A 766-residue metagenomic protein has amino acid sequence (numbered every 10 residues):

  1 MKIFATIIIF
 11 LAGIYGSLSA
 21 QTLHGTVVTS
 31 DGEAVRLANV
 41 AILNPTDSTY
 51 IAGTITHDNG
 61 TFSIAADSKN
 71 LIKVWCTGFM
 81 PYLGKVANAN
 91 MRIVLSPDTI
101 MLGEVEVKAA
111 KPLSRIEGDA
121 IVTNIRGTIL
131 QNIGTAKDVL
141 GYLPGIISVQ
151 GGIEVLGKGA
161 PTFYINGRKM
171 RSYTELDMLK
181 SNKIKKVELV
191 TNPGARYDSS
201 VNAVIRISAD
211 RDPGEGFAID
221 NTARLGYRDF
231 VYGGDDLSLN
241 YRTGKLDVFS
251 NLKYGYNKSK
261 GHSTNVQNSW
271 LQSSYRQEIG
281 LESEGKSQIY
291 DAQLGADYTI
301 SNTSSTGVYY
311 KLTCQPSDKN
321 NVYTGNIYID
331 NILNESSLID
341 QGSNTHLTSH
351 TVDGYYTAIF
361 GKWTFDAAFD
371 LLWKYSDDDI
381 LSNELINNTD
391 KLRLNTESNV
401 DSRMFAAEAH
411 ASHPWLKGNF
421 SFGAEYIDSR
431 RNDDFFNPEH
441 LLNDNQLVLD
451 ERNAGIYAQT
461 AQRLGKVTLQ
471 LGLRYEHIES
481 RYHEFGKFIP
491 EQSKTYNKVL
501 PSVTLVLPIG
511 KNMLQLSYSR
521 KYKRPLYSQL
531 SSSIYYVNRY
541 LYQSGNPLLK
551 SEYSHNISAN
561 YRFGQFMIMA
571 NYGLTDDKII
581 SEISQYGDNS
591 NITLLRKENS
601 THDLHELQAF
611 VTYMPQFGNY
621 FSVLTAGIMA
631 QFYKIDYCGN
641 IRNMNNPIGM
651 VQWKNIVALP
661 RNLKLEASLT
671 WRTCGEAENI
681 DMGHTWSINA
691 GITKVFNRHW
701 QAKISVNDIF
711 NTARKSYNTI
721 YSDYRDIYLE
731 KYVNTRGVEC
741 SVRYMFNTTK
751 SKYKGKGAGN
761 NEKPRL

Functional and structural regions predicted by a protein language model:
A41-L43, W75-F79, N90-I129, V149-Q150 (+2 more regions): Short, acidic, small-residue-rich periplasmic hinge/interaction motif at the N-terminus of Gram-negative outer-membrane
T46-T61: Short, acidic Ser/Thr/Gly-rich low-complexity loop/linker segments typical of extracellular and cell-surface proteins
A89-V94, E104, A136-V139, Y173-T174 (+3 more regions): N-terminal periplasmic accessory domains that precede and gate Gram-negative outer-membrane beta-barrel machines
Y142, R168-G194: Short acidic/polar hinge/loop motifs at secondary-structure boundaries that mediate gating or recognition
S208-A223, H262, V266, Y290-A292 (+6 more regions): Surface-exposed extracellular loop regions of Gram-negative outer-membrane beta-barrel proteins
D291-S317, I339-E484, P508, N512-M513 (+3 more regions): Face-selective signature of the C-terminal outer-membrane beta-barrel domain
M404-E408, N453-I456, S544, K550 (+3 more regions): Outer membrane beta-barrel strand-and-loop segments of large Gram-negative receptors, especially TonB-dependent
V448-E451, E491-K494, Y522-D576, L595-L607 (+1 more regions): Outer-membrane beta-barrel signature, preferentially recognizing the C-terminal barrel domain of Gram-negative
